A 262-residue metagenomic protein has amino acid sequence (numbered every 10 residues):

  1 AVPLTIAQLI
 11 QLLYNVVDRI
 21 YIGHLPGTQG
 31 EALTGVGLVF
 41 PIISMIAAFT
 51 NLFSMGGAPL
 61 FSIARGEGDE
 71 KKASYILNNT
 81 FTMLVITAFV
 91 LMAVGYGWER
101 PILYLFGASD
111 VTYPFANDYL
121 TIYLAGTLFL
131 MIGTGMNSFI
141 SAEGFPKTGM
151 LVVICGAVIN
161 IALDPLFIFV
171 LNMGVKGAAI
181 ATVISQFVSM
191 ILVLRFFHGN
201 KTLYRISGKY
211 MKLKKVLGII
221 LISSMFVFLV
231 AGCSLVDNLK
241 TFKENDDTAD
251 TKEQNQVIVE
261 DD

Functional and structural regions predicted by a protein language model:
A1, F61-G126, N172-I219: Short alpha-helical transmembrane segments in multi-pass integral membrane proteins
A1-L13, V17, I42-F49, A125 (+1 more regions): Residue-level signal for short hydrophobic patches within transmembrane helices of multi-pass membrane transporters
L13-V16, H24, G30, A64-E67 (+2 more regions): Helix-loop interface residues and adjacent transmembrane-helix termini in multi-pass membrane transporters, primarily
I22-S44, V111-F115, V175-K176, K215-V216: Interfacial/gating helices of multi-pass transporter permease domains
L33-A93, L130-G149: Small-residue-rich hydrophobic transmembrane alpha-helices
L84, F139-A162, I180-V183: Alpha-helical transmembrane segments of multi-pass membrane transporters/permeases
A231-G232: C-terminal motif of bacterial Sec signal peptides marking the signal peptidase cleavage site
D237-D262: N-terminal, intrinsically disordered, polar/charged segments of Gram-positive cell-envelope systems that serve as
